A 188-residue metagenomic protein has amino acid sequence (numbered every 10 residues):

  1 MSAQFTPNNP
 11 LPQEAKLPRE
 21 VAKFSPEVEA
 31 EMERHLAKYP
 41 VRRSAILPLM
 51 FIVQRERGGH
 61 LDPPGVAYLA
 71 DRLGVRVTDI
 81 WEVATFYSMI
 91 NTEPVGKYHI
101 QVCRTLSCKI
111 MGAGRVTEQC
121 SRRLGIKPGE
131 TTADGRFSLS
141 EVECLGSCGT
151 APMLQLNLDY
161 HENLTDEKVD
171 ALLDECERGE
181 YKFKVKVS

Functional and structural regions predicted by a protein language model:
S2-S188: Signature of N-terminal electron-transfer/Fe-S-associated modules in redox systems
